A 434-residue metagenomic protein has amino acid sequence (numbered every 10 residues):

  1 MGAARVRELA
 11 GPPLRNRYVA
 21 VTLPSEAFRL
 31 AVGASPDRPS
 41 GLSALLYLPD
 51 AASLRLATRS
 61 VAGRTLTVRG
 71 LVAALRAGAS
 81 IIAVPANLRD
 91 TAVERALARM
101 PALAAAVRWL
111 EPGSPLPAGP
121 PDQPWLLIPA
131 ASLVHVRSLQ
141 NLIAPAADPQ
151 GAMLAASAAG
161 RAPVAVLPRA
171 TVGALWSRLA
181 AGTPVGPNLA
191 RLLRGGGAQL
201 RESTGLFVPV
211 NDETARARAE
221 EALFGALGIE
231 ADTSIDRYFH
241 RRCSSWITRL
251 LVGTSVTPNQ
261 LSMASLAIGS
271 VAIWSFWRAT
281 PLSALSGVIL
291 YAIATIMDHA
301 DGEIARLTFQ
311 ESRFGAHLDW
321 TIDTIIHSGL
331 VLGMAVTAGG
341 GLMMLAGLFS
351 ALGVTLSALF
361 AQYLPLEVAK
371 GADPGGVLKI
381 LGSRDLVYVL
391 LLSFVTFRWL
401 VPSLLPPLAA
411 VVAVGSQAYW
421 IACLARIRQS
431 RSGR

Functional and structural regions predicted by a protein language model:
M1-E26: N-terminal amphipathic/basic-hydrophobic helices that include classical n-h-c signal peptides and signal-anchor
T22-V93: N-terminal glycine-rich phosphate-binding loop and ensuing alpha1 helix
E94, A98-A162: Conserved beta-loop-beta/alpha segment of the NTase-like Rossmann-fold superfamily that binds/positions NTPs
P112-P115, T308-F314, A369-K370: Juxtamembrane helix-boundary/capping and inter-helix hinge elements in multi-pass membrane proteins
A162-T248, W320-R434: A feature for the membrane-embedded catalytic helix bundles of lipid/isoprenoid biosynthetic enzymes
A231-S275: Conserved small-residue-rich
S245-G253, G302, R306, A316 (+1 more regions): Short amphipathic alpha-helical coupling elements at transmembrane boundaries
P258-F314, L408-V411: Membrane-embedded alpha-helical segments that form the functional core of polytopic membrane enzymes, especially those
